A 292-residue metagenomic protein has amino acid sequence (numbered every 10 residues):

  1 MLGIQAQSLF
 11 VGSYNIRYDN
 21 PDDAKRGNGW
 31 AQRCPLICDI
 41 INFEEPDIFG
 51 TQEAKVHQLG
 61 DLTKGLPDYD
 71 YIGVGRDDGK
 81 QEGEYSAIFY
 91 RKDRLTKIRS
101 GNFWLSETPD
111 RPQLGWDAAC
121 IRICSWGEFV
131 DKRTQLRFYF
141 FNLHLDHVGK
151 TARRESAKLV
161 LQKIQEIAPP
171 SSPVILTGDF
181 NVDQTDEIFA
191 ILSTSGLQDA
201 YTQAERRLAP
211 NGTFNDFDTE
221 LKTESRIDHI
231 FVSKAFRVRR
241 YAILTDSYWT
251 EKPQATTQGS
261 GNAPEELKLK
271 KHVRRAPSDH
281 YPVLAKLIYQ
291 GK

Functional and structural regions predicted by a protein language model:
L2-G65, D77-E84, K158, D279 (+1 more regions): N-terminal, active-site-proximal structural segment of metallo-dependent hydrolase catalytic domains
S8-D23, S86, I98-F103, L136-D146 (+1 more regions): Active-site-proximal beta-strand elements of phosphoester/diester hydrolases
R17, K55, H144-D146, F180-D183 (+1 more regions): Catalytic metal-binding/acid-base residues of hydrolase active sites
I48-F141, R240-T245: Structured beta-strand-rich core segments of catalytic domains in phosphoester-bond hydrolases
F49-Q52, V74, I175-D179, D199-Q203: Active-site neighborhood of phospho(di)ester-bond hydrolases with catalytic His/Asp-centered motifs
A119-I121, K132-K158, I167: Metal-dependent phosphoester/phosphodiester hydrolase catalytic core
T151, E155, Q162-V174, V182-K292: Metal-dependent phosphoester-hydrolase catalytic domains
